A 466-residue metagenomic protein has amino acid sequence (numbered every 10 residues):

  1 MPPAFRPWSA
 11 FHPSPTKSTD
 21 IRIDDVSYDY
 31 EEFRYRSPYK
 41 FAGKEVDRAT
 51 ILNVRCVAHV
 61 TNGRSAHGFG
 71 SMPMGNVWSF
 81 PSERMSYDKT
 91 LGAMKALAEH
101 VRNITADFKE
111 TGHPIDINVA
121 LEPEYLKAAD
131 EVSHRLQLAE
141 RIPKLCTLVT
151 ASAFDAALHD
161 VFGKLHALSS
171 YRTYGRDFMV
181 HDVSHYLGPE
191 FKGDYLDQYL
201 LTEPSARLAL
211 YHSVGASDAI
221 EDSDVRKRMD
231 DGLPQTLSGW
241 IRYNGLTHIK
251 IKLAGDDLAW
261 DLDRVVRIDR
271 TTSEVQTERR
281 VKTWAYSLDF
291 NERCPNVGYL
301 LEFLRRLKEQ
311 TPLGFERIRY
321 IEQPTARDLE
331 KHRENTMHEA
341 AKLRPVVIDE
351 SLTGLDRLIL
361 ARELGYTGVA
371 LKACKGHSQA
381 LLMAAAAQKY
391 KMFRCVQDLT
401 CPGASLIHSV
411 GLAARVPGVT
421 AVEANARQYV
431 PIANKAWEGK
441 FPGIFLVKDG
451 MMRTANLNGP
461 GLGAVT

Functional and structural regions predicted by a protein language model:
M1-R6: N-terminal export leaders
P15-V57: Short, Gly/Pro- and small/polar-rich lid/capping loops
V54, G63, F154, A167 (+5 more regions): Conserved, mostly hydrophobic/aromatic
A66-R172, R176-D177: Metal- or metallocofactor-binding catalytic centers and their adjacent structured scaffolds across diverse enzyme
L145, H159-G163, G175, M179-D224: Glycine-rich, aromatic-flanked loop segments that form ligand/cofactor-binding clefts across common enzyme folds
V149, A209-Q235, L253-G255, V347: Active-site mouth loops of central-metabolism enzymes
Y243, H248-T400, A404-L406: Catalytic core of soluble alpha/beta enzymes
L399-T466: Flexible C-terminal active-site loop/helix
